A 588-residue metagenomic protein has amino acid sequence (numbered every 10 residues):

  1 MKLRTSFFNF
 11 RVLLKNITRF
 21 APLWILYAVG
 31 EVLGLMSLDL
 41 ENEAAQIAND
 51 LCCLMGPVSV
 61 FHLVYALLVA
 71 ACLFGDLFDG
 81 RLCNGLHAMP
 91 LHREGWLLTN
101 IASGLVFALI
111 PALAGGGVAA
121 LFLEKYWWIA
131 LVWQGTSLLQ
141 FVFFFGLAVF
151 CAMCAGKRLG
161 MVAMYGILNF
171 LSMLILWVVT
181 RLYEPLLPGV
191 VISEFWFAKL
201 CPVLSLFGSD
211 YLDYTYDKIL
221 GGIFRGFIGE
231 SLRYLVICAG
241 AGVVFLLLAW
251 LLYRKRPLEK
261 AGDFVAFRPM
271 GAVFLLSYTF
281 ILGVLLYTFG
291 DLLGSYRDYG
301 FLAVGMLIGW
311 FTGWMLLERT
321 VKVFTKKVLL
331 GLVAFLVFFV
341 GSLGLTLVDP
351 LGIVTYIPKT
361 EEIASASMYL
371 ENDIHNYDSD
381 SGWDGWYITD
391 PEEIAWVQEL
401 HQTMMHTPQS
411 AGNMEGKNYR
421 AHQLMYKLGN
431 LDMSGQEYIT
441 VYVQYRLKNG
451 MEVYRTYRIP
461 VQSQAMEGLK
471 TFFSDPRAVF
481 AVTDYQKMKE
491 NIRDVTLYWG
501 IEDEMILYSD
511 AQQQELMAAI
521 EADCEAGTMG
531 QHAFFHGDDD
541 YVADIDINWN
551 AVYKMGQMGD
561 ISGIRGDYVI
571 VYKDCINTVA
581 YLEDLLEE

Functional and structural regions predicted by a protein language model:
M1-G80, F245-L258, M270, L282-Y296 (+6 more regions): Hydrophobic alpha-helical transmembrane segments
Y27, L159-S172, M306, K326-F339: Central hydrophobic cores of alpha-helical transmembrane segments in multi-pass integral membrane proteins
D39, C52-M55, S59, A102-M161 (+2 more regions): Secretory targeting signals
L40-D50, L174-A266, V284-A303, V354-T360: Terminal transmembrane helical anchor/hairpin motif
L54-V60, L131-F141, L168, E230-G240 (+1 more regions): Alpha-helical transmembrane segments of polytopic membrane proteins
L73-V106, S509-G527: Helix-loop-helix units of permease transmembrane domains in multi-pass membrane transporters, especially ABC
G300-L336: Cytosolic-side transmembrane helix boundary signature
T325-F338, L343-E588: Function-determining sites in protein domains
